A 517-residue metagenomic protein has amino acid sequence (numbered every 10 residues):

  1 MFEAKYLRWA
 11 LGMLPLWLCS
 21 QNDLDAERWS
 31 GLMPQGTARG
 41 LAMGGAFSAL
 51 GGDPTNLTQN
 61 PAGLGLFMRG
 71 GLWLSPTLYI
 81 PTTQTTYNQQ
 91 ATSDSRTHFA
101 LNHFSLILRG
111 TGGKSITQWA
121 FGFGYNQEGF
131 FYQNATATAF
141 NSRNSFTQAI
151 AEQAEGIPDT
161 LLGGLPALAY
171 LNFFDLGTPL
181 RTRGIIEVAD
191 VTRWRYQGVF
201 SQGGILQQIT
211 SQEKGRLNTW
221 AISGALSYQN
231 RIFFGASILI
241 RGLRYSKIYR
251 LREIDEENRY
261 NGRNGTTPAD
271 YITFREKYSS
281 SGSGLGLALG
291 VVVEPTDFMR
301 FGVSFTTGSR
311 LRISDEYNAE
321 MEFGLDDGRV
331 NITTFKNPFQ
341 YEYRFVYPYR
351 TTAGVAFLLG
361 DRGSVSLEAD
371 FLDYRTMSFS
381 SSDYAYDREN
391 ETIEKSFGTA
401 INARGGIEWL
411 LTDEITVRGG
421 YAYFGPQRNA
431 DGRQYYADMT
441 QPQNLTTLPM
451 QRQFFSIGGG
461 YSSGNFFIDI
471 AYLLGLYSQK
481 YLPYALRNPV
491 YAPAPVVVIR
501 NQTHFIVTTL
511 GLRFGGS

Functional and structural regions predicted by a protein language model:
M1-A26, L510: Bacterial Sec-dependent N-terminal signal peptides
L14-L18, A62, P76: Residue-level signal for alpha-helical transmembrane segments in multi-pass membrane proteins
Q21-Q35, G40, R109-S517: Outer-membrane beta-barrel porins/channels
A38, L50-Q59, G65-S142, G215-N218: Outer-membrane beta-barrel translocator/receptor signature
Q59-N60, A494: Short structured motifs
